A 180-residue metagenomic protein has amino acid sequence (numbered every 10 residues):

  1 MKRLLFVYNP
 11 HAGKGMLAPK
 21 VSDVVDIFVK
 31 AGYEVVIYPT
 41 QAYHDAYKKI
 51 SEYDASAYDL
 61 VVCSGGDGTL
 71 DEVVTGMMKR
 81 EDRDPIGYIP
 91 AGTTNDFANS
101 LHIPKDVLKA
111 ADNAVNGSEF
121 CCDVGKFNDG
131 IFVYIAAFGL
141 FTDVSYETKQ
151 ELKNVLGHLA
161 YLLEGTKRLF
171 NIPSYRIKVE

Functional and structural regions predicted by a protein language model:
M1-V61, T75-G76: ATP/NTP phosphate-donor binding region
N9, D67, T142-V144: A residue-level signal for conserved active-site and pocket-lining positions in enzyme catalytic cores
P10, S64-G66, I89-A91: Glycine-rich beta-strand-to-loop/alpha-helix junction loops that act as flexible
A12, L70, T93: Short, glycine/acidic-enriched loop or turn micro-motifs at the edges of active sites
A31, K79-E180: Catalytic core of DAGKc-family lipid kinases
A42, G65-G66, A137: Helix N-cap/beta->alpha junction signal
L60-G68, E72: Glycine-rich N-terminal segment of FAD-binding domains in flavoprotein oxidoreductases, spanning the beta-loop-helix
T69-E81: Short Gly/Thr/Asp-enriched flexible loops that form oxyanion-binding sites at enzyme active sites
